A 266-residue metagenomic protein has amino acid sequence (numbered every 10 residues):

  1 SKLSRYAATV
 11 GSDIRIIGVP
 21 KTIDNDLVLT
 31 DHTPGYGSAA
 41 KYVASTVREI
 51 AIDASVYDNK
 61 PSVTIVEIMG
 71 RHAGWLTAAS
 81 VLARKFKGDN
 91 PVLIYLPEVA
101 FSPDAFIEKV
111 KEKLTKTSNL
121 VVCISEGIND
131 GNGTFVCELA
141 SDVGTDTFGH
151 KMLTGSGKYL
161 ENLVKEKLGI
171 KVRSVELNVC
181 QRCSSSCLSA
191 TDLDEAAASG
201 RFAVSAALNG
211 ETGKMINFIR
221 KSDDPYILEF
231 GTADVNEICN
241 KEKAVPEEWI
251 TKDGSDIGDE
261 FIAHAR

Functional and structural regions predicted by a protein language model:
S1-D13, T33-R173: Accessory alpha-helical/coil subdomains and C-terminal extensions that flank or cap enzyme catalytic cores
K2, L29, S185-C187: Short secondary-structure transition/capping segments
R15-I17: Short hydrophobic alpha-helical runs that function as membrane-insertion/retention elements
V19-H32, D58-K60: Acidic/polar active-site rim loop that often engages polyanionic ligands
V19-N25, E98-A100, E126-I128, L177-C180 (+1 more regions): Short, ordered loop/turn segments at secondary-structure junctions
D24, D31-T33, V66, P91-V92 (+3 more regions): Generic secondary-structure boundary/loop-capping signal
C137-R266: C-terminal non-catalytic interaction/assembly regions of soluble proteins
